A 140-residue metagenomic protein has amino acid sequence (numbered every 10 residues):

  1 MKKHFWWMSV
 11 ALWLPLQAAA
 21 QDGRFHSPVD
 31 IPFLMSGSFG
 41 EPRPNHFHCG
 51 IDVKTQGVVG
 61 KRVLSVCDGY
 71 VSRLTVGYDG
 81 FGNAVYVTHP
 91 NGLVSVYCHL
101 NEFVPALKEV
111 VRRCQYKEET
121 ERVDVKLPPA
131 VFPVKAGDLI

Functional and structural regions predicted by a protein language model:
M1-H4: Positively charged n-region of N-terminal signal peptides that target proteins for export
V10-A19: Hydrophobic h-region of N-terminal signal peptides that target proteins for export in Gram-negative bacteria
A18-A84, T88-V94, N101-A106, T120-R122 (+2 more regions): Surface-exposed, glycine-biased beta-strand/turn segments
V110-R122: Mixed-charge, low-complexity intrinsically disordered segments
